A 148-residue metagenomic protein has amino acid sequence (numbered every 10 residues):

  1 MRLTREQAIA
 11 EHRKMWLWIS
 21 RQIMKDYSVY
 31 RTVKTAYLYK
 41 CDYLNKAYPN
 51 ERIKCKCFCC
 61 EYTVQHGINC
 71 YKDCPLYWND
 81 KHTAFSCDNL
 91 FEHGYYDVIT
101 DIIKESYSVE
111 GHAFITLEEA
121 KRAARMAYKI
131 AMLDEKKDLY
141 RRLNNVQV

Functional and structural regions predicted by a protein language model:
M1-V148: Cysteine-centered metal-binding/redox modules
